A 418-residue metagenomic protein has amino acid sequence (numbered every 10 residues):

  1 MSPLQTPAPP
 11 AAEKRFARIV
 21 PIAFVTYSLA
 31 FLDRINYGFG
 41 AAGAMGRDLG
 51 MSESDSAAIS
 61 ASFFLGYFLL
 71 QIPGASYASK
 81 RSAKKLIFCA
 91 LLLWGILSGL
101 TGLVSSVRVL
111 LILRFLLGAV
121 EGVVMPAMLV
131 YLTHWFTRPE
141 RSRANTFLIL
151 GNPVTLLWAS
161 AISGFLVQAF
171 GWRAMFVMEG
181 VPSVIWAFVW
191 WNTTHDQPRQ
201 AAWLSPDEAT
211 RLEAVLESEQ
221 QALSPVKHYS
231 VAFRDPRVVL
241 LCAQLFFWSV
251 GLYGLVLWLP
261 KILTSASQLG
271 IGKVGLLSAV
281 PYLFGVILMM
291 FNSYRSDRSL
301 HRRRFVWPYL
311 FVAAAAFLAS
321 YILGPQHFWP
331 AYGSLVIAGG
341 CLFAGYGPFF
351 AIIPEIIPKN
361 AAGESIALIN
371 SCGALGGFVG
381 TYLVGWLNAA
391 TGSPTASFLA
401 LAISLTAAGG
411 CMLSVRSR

Functional and structural regions predicted by a protein language model:
G38-F39, D235-M289, S293, Y346 (+1 more regions): Extracytoplasmic gate region of multi-pass secondary transporters
G50, S82, L103-V109, V120 (+5 more regions): Helix-breaking motifs and short loop linkers at transmembrane-helix boundaries and internal kinks in secondary membrane
L69-R108: Conserved MFS/SLC helix-loop-helix module at the cytosolic interface between two early adjacent transmembrane helices
L70-S82, L288-H301, N388-A389: Helix-to-loop junctions at the C-terminal end of transmembrane segments in multipass secondary transporters
K80-L91, D297-L310: Cytoplasmic membrane-interface "Motif A"-like loop-to-helix N-cap segments of 12-TM Major Facilitator Superfamily
L113-G151: Cytoplasmic helix-loop-helix junction between adjacent transmembrane helices in 12-TM secondary transporters
L148-A201: Helix-loop-helix hairpin linking two adjacent transmembrane segments in secondary transporters
R302-I352: C-terminal transmembrane helical hairpin of 12-TM major facilitator-type secondary transporters
